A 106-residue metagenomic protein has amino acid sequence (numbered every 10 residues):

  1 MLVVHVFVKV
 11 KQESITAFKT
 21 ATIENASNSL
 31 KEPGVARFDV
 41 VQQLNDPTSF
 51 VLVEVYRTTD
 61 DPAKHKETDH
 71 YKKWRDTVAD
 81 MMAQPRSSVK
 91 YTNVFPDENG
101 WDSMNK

Functional and structural regions predicted by a protein language model:
L2, V40-T48, D76-K106: Glycine-rich beta-strand-turn "strand-cap" elements at beta-sheet edges
L2-K9, D39-K66, N105: Short, well-ordered beta-strand segments in beta-rich or mixed alpha/beta enzyme and ligand-binding folds
V10-I15: Short, surface-exposed ligand-recognition loops at beta-strand->loop->(often short) alpha-helix junctions that present
T20-A36, V55-K90: An amphipathic, aromatic/His-enriched active-site/gating alpha helix that lines ligand/cofactor pockets
